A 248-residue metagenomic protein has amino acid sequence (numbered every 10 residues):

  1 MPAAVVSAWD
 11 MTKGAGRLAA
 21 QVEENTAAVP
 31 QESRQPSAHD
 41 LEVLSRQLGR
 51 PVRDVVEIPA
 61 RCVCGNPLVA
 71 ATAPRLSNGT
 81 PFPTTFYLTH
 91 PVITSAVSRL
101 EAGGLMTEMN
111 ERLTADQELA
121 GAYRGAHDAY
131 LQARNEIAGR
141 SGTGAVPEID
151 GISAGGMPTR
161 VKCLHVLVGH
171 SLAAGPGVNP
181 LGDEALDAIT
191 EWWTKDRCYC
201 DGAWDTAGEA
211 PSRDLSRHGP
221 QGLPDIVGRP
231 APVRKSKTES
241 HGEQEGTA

Functional and structural regions predicted by a protein language model:
P2-A248: Preference for intrinsically disordered or flexible, low-complexity segments and adjacent hinge/connector residues
